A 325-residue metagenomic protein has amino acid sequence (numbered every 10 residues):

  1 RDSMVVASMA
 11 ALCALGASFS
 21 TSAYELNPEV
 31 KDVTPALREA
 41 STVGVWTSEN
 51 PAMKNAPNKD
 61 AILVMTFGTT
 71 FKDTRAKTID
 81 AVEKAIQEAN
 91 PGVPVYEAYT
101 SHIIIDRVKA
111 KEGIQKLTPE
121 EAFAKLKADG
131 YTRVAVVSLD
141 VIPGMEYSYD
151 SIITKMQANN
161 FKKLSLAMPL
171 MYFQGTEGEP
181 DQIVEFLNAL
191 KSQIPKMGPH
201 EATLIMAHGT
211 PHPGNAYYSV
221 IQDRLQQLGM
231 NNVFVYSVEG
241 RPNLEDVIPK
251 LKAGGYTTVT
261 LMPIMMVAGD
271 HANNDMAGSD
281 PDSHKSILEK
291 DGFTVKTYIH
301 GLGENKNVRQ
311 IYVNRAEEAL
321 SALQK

Functional and structural regions predicted by a protein language model:
R1-S22: Gram-negative bacterial Sec-dependent N-terminal signal peptides
Y24-T260, M266-K325: Extended amphipathic ligand-handling, pore-lining, and cofactor/metal-binding catalytic surfaces
